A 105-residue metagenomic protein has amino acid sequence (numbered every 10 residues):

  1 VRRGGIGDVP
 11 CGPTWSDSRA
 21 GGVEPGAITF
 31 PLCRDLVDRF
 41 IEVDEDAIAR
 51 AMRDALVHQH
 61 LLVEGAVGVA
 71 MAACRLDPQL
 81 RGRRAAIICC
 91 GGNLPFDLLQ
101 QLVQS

Functional and structural regions predicted by a protein language model:
V1-L36, L76-D77, R81-S105: Glycine-rich phosphate/pyrophosphate-binding loop at beta-loop-alpha junctions
G26-G82: Active-site-adjacent helical/loop segments in soluble small-molecule enzymes
